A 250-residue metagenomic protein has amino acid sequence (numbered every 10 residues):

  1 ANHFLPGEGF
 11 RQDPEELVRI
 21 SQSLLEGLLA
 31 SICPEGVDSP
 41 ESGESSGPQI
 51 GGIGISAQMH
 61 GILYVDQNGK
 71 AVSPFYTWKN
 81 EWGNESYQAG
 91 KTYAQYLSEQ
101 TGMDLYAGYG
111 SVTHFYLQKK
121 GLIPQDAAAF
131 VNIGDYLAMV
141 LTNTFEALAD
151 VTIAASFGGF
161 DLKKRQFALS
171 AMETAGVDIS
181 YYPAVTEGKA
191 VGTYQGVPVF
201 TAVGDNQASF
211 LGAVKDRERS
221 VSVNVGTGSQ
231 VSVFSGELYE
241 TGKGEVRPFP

Functional and structural regions predicted by a protein language model:
A1-S73, E99, D126, E173 (+4 more regions): N-terminal glycine/serine-rich phosphate-binding loop of ATP-dependent small-molecule kinases, especially carbohydrate
N2, M59, E81-W82, K189-V191 (+3 more regions): Acidic, glycine-rich active-site loops and adjacent beta-strand->loop/helix elements that engage anionic groups
L5, G51-Q95, L122, S235-P250: Glycine/Thr-rich phosphate-binding loops that ligate phosphate moieties of nucleotide and other phosphorylated ligands
A57, S111, A208-F210: Short glycine/serine/threonine-rich phosphate/pyrophosphate-binding segments that cradle anionic phosphate groups
H60, V72-P74, Q125-A128, D178-Y181 (+4 more regions): Short coil/turn connectors at secondary-structure junctions
L63-D66, L117-Q118, M139-T142, D161 (+2 more regions): Short beta-strand-to-turn element immediately C-terminal to the catalytic PLP-Schiff-base lysine in fold type I
L97-N206: Gly/Ser/Thr-rich active-site cleft segment
G204-P250: Catalytic phosphate/nucleotide-handling subdomain of diverse soluble enzymes
